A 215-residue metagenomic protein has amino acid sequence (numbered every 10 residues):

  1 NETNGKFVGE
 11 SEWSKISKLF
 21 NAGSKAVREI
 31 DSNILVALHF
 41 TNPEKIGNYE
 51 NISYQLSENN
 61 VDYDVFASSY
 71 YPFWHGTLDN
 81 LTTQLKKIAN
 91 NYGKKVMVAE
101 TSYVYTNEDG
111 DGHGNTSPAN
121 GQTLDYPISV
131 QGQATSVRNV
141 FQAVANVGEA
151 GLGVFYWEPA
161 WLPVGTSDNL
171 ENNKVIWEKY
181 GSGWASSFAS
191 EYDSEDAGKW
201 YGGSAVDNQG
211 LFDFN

Functional and structural regions predicted by a protein language model:
N1, F40-N42, T101, Y156-P159: Short, well-ordered beta-to-alpha junction loops that form the rim of enzyme active sites and present histidine/acidic
N1-Y54, V61, G76-T83, N169-W177: Active-site cleft segment of glycoside hydrolase catalytic domains centered on the general acid/base Glu
G5-V8, T83, K87-N90, T106-N139 (+2 more regions): Aromatic-rich peripheral "rim/lid" segments of glycoside hydrolase catalytic domains that contact and position glycan
E12-I16, P43-E50, G93-V98, S102 (+1 more regions): Phosphate-binding glycine-rich loops and adjacent basic patches that engage nucleotide phosphates, nucleic-acid
S14, H75-D79, G93-V96, L124 (+1 more regions): A short glycine-/small-residue-rich loop at the edge of a beta-strand within enzyme catalytic domains
A22-L35, N59-D62, N91-G93, N139-L152: A structural motif corresponding to the C-terminal end of an alpha-helix and its immediate exit/capping segment
I34, L38-N42, Y49-L85, K94-N107 (+1 more regions): Aromatic- and acid-rich polysaccharide-binding/catalytic face of secreted or lumenal carbohydrate-active enzymes
